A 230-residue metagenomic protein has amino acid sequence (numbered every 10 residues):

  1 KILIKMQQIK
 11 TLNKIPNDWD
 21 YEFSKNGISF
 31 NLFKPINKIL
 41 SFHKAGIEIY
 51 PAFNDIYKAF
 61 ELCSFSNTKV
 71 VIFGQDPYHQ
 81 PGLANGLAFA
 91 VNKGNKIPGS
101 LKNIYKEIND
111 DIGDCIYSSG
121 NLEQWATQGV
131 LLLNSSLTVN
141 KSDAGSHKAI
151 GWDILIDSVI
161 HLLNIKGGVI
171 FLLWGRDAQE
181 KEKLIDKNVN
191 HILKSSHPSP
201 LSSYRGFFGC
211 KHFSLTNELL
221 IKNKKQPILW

Functional and structural regions predicted by a protein language model:
K1-K5: Short, Lys/Arg-enriched N-terminal segments with co-localized hydrophobic residues within the first ~10-30 amino acids
L12-S24: Generic N-terminal amphipathic, Lys/Arg-enriched alpha-helix
Y21, N26-I170, D177-E180, I185-D186 (+4 more regions): A polyanion-binding, active-site-adjacent surface
